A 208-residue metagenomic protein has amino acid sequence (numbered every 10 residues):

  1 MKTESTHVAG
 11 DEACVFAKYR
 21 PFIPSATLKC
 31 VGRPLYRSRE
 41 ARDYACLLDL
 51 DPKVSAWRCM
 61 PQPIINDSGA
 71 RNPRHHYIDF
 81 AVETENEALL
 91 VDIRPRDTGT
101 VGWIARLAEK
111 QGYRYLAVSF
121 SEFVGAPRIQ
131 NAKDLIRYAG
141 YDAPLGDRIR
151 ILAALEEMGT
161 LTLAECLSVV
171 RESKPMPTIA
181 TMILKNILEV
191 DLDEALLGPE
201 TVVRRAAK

Functional and structural regions predicted by a protein language model:
M1-K208: Electrostatic, structured charged patches in enzyme active sites and in nucleic-acid/phosphate-binding
